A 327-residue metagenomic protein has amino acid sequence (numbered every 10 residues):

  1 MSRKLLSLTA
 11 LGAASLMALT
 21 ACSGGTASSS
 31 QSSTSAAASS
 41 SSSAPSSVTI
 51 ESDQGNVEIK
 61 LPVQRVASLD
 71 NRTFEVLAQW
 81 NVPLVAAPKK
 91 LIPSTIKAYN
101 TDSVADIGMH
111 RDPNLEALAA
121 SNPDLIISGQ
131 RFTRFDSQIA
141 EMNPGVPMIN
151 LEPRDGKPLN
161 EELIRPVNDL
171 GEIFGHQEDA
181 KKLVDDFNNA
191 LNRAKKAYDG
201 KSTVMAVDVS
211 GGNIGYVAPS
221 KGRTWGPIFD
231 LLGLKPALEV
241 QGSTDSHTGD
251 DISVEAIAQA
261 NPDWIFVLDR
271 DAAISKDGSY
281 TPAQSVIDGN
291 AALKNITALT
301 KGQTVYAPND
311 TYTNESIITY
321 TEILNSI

Functional and structural regions predicted by a protein language model:
S2-A13, A18-R72, Q177-V209, L268-Y280 (+1 more regions): Bacterial Sec-exported substrate-binding components of ABC uptake systems
S52-Q54, I107-N114, S243-I252: Short helix-initiation/N-cap motifs at beta->coil->alpha
N56, P144-G212, Q303, D310-I327: Extracytoplasmic substrate-binding proteins
R65, D70-A117, L125, R131: A short, structured surface patch at a secondary-structure boundary
L91-T95, A218-T248: Alpha-helical, coiled-coil/dimerization segments enriched in small aliphatic residues
N122-S128, P144, I257, N261-F266: Proline-aspartate-enriched helix->loop->beta-strand connector
Y198, G211-Y216, L234, D245-I274: Ligand-binding pocket segment of bilobal, Venus flytrap-like solute-binding proteins
D263-I327: Structured C-terminal subdomain patch of bacterial secreted/periplasmic proteins
